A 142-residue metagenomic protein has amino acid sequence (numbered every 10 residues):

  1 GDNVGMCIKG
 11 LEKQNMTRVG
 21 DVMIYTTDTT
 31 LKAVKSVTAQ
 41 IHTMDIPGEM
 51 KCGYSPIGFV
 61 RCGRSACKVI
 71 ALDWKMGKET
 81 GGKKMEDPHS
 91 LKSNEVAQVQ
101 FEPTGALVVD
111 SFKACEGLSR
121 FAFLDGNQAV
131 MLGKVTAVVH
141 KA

Functional and structural regions predicted by a protein language model:
G1-A142: C-terminal effector/interaction modules appended to NTPase cores
